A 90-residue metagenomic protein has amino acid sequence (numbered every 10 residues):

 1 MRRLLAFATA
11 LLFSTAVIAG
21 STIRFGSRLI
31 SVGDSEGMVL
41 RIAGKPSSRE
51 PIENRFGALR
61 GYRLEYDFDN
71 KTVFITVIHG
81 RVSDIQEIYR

Functional and structural regions predicted by a protein language model:
M1-R3, A19-G20: Absolute protein N-terminus
R2-A10: Sec-dependent signal peptide recognition, specifically the positively charged N-region followed immediately by
S14-A16: N-terminal signal peptide c-region/cleavage motif recognized by signal peptidases
I18-R90: Residues within mature, well-folded domains
